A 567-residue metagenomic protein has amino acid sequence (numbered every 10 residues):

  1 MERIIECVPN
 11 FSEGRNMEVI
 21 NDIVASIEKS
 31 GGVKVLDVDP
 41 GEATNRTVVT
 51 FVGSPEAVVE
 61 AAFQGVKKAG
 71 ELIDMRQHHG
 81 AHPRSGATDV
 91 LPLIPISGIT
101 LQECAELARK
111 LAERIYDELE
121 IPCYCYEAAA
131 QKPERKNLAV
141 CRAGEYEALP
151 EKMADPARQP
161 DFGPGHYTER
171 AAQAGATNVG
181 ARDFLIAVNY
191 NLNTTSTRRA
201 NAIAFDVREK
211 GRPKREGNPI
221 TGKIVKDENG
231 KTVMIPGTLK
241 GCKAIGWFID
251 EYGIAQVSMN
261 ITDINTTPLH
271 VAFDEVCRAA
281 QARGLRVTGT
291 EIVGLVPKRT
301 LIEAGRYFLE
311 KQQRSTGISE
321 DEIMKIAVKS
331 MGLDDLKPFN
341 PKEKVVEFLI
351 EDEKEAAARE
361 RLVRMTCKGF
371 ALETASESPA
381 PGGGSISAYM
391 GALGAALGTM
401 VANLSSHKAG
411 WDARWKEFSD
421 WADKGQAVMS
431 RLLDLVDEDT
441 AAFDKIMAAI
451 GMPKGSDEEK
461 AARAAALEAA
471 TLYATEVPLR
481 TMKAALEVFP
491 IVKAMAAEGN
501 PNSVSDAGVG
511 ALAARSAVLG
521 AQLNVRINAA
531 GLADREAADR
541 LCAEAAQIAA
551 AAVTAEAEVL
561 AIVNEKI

Functional and structural regions predicted by a protein language model:
M1-M365, G369, S376, K454 (+2 more regions): Long, contiguous binding/interaction regions
C7-P9, G80, S85-P92, D263 (+2 more regions): Conserved phosphate/anionic-ligand binding catalytic regions in large, soluble enzymes, centered on
G65, F370, A396-M400, A442 (+4 more regions): Amphipathic, well-ordered alpha-helical segments in soluble domains
L111, I121-C125, E134-N137, V488 (+1 more regions): Preference for long, well-ordered alpha-helical segments
F184-I186, D439-L512, S516, N528: Amphipathic alpha-helical interface segments
A357-T366, L372, R480, E487 (+1 more regions): Polytopic transmembrane helical bundles with strong interfacial aromatic enrichment
Y389-L393, W421, V428-L435, A474-A484 (+4 more regions): Amphipathic alpha-helix face/heptad-repeat signature
H407-P453, I548-A550, T554-A557: A structural-propensity feature for long, helix-poor, extended segments
